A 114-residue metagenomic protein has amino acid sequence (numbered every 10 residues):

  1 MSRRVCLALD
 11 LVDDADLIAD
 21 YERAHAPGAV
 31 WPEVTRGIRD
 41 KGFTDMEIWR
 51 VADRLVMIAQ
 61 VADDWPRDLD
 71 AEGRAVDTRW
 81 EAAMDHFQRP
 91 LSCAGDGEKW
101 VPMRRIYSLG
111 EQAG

Functional and structural regions predicted by a protein language model:
R4, A52-V56: A generic structural signal for beta-strand entry/edge sites
R4-D10: Active-site-flanking beta-strand signature of metal-NTP-handling nucleotidyl enzymes and homologous cyclase-like
D14-A15, R54-L55, A62-R67: Short, charged/polar surface micro-motifs in flexible loops or helix N-caps
L17-G42: Short amphipathic alpha-helical segments
K41, A62-K99: An amphipathic, aromatic/His-enriched active-site/gating alpha helix that lines ligand/cofactor pockets
M46-V51: Short beta-strand
A94-G114: Short, low-order "capping/linker" segments at domain edges
